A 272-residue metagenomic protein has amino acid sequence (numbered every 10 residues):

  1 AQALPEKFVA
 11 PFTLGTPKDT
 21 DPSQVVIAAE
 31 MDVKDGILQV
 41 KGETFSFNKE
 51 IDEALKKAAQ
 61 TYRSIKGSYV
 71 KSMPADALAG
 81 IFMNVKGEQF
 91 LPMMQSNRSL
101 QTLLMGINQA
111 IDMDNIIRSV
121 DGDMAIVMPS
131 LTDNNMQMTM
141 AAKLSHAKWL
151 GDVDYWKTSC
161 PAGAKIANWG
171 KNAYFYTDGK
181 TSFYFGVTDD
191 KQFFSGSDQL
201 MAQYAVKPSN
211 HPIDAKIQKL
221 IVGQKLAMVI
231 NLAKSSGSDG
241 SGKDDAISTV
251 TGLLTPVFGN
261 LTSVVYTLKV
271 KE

Functional and structural regions predicted by a protein language model:
A1, R118-K219: Single conserved position on a long alpha-helix in the C-terminal lobe of the eukaryotic protein kinase
A1-A3, V70-S72, D76-V85, L91 (+4 more regions): Long, low-complexity, Ser/Thr/Gly/Pro-rich intrinsically disordered segments that act as flexible linkers and assembly
A1-F82, V222-E272: Leucine-rich, highly hydrophobic segment in Treponema pallidum outer-membrane-associated proteins
T16, I111-D114, S159-C160: Short amphipathic alpha-helix segments
F45-K49, K86-E88, S145-A147, Q199-L200: Hydrophobic lipid-interacting interfaces of membrane-associated proteins
E50-L55, P92, L150, Y204-K207: A short, polar/proline- and glycine-enriched secondary-structure boundary/capping micro-motif
L100-I111: Acidic, aliphatic-rich amphipathic alpha-helical segments
